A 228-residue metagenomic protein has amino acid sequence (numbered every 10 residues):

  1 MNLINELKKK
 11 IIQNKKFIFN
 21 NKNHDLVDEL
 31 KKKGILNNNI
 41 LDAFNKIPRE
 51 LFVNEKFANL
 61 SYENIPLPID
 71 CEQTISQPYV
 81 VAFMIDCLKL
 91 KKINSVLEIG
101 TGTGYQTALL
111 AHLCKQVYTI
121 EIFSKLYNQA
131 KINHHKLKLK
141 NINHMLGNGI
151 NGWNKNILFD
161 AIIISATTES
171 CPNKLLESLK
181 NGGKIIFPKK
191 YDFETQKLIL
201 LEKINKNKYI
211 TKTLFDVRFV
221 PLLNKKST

Functional and structural regions predicted by a protein language model:
N2-L97, Y105-L109, L113, L126-K140 (+1 more regions): Class I SAM-dependent transferase core
K89-Y209: Conserved nucleotide-cofactor-binding alpha/beta core module
K206, K225-K226: Short, solvent-exposed coil/turn segments at beta-strand boundaries
